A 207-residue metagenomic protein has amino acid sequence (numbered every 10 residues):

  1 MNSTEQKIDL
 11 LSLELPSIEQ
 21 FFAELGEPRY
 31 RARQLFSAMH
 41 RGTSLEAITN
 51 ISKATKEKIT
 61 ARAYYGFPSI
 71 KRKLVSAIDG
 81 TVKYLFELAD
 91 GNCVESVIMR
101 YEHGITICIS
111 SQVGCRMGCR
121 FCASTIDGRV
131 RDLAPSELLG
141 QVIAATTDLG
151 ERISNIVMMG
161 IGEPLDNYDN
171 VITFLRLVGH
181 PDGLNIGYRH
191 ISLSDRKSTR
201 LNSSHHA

Functional and structural regions predicted by a protein language model:
M1-I105: Flexible, acidic/Gly-rich N-terminal and inter-domain linker regions that tether and position cofactor-handling modules
R100-E137: Canonical Radical SAM [4Fe-4S] cluster-binding loop centered on the CxxxCxxC motif and its immediate flanking residues
C115, I156, L193: Conserved, mostly hydrophobic/aromatic
I126-N155: Conserved alpha-helical substructure of the radical SAM core
G140, A144, N170-L177: Alpha-helical scaffolding segments of alpha/beta enzyme cores, especially the outer helices of TIM-barrel or partial
M159-G162, S194-R196: Glycine-rich beta-strand-to-loop/alpha-helix junction loops that act as flexible
K197, L201-A207: Single conserved hydrophobic/aromatic residue that forms the stacking wall/gate of nucleotide- or nucleobase-binding
